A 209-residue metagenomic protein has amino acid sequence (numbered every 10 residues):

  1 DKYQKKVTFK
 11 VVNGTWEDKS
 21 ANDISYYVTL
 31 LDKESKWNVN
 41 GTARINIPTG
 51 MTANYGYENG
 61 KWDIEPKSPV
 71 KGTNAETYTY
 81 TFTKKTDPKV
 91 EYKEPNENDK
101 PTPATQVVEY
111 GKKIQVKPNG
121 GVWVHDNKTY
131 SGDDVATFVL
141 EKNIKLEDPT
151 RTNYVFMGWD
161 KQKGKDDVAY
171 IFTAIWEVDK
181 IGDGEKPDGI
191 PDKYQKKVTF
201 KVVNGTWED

Functional and structural regions predicted by a protein language model:
D1-D209: Secondary-structure capping and domain/repeat boundary segments
